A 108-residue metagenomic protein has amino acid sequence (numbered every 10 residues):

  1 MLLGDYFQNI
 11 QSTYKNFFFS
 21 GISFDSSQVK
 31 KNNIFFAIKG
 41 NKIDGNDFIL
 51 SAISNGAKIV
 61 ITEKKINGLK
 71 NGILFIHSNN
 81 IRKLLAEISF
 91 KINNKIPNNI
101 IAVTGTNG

Functional and structural regions predicted by a protein language model:
M1-E87, K91: N-terminal leader/targeting and accessory segments in enzymes
F90-G108: Walker A (P-loop) phosphate-binding motif
